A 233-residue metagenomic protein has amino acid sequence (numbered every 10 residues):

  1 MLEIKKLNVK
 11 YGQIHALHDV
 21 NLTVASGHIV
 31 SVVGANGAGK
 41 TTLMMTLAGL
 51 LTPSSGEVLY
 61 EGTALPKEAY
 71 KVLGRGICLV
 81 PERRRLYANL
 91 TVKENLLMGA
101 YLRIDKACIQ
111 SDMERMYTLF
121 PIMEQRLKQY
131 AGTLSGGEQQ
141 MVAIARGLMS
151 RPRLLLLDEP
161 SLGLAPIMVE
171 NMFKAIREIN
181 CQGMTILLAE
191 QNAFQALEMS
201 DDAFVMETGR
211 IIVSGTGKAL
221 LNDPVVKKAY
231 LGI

Functional and structural regions predicted by a protein language model:
G12, V92-S111, L119-P121, G215 (+1 more regions): ABC-type ATPase nucleotide-binding domains, specifically the catalytic core motifs of the NBD
V33-A35: The feature captures the beta-strand-to-loop junction immediately N-terminal to the Walker
A48: Helix-to-loop junction immediately C-terminal to a conserved catalytic motif
G56-A64, L73-R75, C108-M113, G215: Conserved ABC transporter NBD signature motif
Y130-L134, E138: Conserved ABC ATPase signature
G147-L148: ABC ATPase C-loop
R151: Conserved catalytic motifs of ABC-family nucleotide-binding domains
